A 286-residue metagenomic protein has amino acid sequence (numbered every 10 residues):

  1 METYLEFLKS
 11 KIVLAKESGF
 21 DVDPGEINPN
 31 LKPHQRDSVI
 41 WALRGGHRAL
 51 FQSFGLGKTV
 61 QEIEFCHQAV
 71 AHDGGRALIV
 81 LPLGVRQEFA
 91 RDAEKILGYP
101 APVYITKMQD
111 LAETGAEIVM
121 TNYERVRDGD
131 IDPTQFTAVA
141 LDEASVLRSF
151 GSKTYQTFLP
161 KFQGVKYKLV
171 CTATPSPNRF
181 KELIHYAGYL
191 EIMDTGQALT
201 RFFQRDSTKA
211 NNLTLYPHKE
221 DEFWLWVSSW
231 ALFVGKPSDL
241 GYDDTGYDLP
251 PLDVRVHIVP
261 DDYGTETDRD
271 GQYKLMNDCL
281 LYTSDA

Functional and structural regions predicted by a protein language model:
M1-R48, R91, K95, P100 (+2 more regions): Charged, low-complexity
H47-E64: Walker A/P-loop
A71-A77, K95-G98, A138, V146 (+1 more regions): Conserved P-loop NTPase motor "coupling/switch" region that bridges the ATPase
R76-A93: Conserved Walker A/P-loop ATP-binding site and its immediately adjacent core in helicase/helicase-like ATPase domains
Q109-E117: Conserved motor-coupling elements within RecA-like helicase/translocase cores
M120-A138, L147-T157: Conserved RecA-like ASCE ATPase "motif II neighborhood" in helicase/translocase motors
T208-C279: Interdomain helical connector at the RecA1-RecA2 junction of SF1/SF2 helicase-like NTPases
Y282-A286: Conserved small/polar residues in nucleotide/adenosyl-binding loops
